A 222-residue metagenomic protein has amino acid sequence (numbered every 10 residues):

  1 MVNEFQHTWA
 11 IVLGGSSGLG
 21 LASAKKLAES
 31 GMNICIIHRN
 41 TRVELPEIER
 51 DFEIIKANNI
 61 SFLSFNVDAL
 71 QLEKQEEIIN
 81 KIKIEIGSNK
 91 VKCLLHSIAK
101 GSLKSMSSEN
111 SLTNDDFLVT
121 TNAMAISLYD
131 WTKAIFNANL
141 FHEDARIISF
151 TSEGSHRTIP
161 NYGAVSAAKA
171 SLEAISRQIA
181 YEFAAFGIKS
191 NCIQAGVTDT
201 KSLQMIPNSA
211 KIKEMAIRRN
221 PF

Functional and structural regions predicted by a protein language model:
V2-C93, K100-D115, M205: Short-chain dehydrogenase/reductase
L13-S16, S176, K189, T198-L203: Ser/Thr-centric signal marking residues that sit in or immediately flank functional binding/regulatory motifs
K26, E182, K189: Hydrophobic/aromatic ligand-binding patch that stacks against planar heteroaromatic rings of cofactors or nucleotides
S30, N58, H142-E143, P160-N161 (+2 more regions): Short coil/turn segments at alpha/beta junctions that flank glycine-rich nucleotide-binding fingerprints
R39, A69, S152, A195 (+1 more regions): Active-site loop/turn elements of alpha/beta-hydrolase fold enzymes, especially the short glycine-/histidine-rich
E47-E49, A164, A185, A195-P221: A glycine/serine/threonine-rich, flexible loop-to-helix segment that serves as the NAD(P) cofactor-binding "lid"
L95, I148, S190-I193, L203: Hydrophobic structural elements of the Rossmann-like NAD(P)H-binding subdomain that define the short-chain
A99-A185, V197-T198: Catalytic loop of short-chain dehydrogenase/reductase
